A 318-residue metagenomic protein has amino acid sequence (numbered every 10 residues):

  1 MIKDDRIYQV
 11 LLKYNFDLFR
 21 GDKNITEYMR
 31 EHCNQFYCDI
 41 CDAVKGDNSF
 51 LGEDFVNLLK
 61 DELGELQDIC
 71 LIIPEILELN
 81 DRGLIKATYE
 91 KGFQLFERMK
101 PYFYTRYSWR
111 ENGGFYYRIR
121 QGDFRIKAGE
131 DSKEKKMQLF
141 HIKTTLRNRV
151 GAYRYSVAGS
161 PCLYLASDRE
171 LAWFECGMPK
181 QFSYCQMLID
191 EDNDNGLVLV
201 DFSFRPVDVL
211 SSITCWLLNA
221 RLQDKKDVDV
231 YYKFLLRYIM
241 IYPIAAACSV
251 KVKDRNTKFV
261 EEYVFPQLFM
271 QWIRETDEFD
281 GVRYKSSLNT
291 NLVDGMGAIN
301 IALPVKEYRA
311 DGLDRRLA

Functional and structural regions predicted by a protein language model:
M1-G113, R118-N148, A152-R154, P179 (+1 more regions): Active-site and NAD+-binding cores of ADP-ribose-processing enzymes
V150-G151, V157, R169-E170: DNA-binding interface regions
S160-L165: A short, exposed loop/beta-hairpin motif centered on an aromatic-Gly-Thr core
R169-P179: Short active-site loop/helix that positions an aromatic residue
